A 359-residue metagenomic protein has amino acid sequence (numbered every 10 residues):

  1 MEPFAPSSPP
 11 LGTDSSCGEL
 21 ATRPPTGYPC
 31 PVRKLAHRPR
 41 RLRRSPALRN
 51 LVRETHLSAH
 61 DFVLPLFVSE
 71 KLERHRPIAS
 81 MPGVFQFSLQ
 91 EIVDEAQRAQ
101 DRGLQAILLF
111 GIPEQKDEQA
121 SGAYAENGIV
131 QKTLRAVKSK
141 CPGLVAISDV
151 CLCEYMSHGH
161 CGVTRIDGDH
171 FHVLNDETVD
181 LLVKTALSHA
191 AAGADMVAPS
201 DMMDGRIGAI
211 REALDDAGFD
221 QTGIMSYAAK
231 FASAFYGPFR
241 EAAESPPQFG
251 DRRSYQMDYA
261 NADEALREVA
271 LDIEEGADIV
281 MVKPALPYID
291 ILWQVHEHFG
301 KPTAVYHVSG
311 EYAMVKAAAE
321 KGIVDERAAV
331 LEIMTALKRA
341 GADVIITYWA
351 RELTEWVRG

Functional and structural regions predicted by a protein language model:
M1-S7, D14-G18: Short, positively charged low-complexity motifs
P6, E19, P24-P29: Short, positively charged and aromatic/hydrophobic N-terminal segments
L11-T13, P24, E212: Positively charged, low-complexity intrinsically disordered regions
P31-R74, G237-A242, R252-R253: N-terminal amphipathic alpha-helix/helix-capping segment at the start of soluble metabolic enzymes
R33, H60-V63, F67, A79-M81 (+2 more regions): N-terminal structural segment of carbohydrate-active enzymes
E73-R76, V84-K301, Y306-M314, A318-R358: Alpha/beta enzyme core
